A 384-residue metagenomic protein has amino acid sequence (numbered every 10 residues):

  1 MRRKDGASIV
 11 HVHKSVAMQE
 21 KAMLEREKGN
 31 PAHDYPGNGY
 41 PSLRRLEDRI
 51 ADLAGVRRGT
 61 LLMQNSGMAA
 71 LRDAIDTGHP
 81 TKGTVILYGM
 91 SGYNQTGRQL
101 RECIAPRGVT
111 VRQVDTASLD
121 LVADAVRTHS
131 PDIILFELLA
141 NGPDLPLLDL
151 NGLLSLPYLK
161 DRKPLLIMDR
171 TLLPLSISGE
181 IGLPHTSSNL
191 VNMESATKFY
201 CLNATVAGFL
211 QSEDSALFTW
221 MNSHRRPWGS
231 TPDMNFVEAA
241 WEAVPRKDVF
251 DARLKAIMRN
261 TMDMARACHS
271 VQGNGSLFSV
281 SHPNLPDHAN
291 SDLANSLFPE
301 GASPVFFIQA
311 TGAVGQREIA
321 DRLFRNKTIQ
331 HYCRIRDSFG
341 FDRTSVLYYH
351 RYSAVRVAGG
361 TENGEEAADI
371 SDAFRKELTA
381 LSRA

Functional and structural regions predicted by a protein language model:
M1-H13, R49-V271: Conserved PLP-enzyme active-site core in the AAT-like
M1-V10, V16-P31, Y35-Y40, D52-T60 (+8 more regions): PLP-dependent enzyme catalytic core of the Aspartate aminotransferase-like
Q19-E25, G37-P41, V191-H350, G360-G364: Active-site C-terminal subdomain of aminotransferase-like
E47, T261, A354-R356: Short, cationic motifs built from Arg/Lys/His that form the positively charged side of catalytic pockets
S118-L121, H331-R334, A354: Peripheral, non-catalytic segments of secretory and membrane proteins
